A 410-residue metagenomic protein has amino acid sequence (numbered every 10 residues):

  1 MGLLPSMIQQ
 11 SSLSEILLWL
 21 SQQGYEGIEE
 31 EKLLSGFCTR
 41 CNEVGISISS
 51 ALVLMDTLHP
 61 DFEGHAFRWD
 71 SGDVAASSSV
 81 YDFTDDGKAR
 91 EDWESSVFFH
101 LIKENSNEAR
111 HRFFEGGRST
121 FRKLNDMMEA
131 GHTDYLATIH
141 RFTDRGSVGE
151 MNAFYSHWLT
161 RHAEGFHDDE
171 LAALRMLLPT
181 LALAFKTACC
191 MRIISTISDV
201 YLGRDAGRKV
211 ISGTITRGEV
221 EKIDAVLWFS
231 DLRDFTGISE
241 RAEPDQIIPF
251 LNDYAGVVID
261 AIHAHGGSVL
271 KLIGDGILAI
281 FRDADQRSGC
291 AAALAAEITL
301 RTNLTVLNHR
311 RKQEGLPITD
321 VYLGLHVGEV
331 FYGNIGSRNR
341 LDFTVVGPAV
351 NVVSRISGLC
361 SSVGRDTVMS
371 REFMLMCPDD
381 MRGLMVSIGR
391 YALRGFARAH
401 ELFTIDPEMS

Functional and structural regions predicted by a protein language model:
M1-E26, K32, R233: Signal-transmission linkers at sensory-effector interfaces
E26-A75, G131, H265: Helix-loop-beta substructure at the N-terminus of cytosolic sensory domains that couple signal/ligand detection
D73-A137: Regulatory sensory and allosteric helical modules in signal-transduction proteins and certain transcription factors
I139-R175: Regulatory loop-to-helix N-cap segments in sensory/regulatory domains that couple ligand/signal detection
D168-K222: Regulatory cytosolic signal-relay segments
T214-A295: Catalytic NTP-binding/metal-coordinating core of nucleotidyl cyclase/transferase enzymes
N252-G266, A284-L323, P348-L359: Alpha-helical scaffold within the catalytic cores of cyclic-nucleotide enzymes
V330, C360-S410: Cytosolic regulatory/linker segments at or just downstream of nucleotide-handling modules in signal-transduction
